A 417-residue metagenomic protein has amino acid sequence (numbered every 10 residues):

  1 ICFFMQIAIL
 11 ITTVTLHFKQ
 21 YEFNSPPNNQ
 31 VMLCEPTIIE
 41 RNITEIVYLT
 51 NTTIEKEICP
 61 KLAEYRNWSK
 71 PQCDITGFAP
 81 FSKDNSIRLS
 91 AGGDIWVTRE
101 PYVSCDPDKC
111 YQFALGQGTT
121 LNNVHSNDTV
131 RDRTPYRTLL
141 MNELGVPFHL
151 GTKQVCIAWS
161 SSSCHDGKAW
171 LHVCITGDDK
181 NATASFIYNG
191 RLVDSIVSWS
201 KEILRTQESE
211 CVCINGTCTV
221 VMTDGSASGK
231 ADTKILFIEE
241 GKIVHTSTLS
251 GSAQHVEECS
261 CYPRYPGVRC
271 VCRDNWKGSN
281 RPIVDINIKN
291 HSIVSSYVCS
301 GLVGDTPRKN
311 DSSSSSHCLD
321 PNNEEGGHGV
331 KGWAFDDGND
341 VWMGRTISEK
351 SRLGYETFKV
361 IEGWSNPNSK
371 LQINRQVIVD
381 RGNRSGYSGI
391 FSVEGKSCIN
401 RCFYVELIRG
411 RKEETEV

Functional and structural regions predicted by a protein language model:
F4-E22: Alpha-helical transmembrane segments in eukaryotic/viral proteins
C34-E57, V155: Serine/threonine-rich low-complexity intrinsically disordered regions
V103-P107, E210-T219: Short Pro-Gly-centered beta-turn/loop motif in secreted/extracellular proteins
L115, L121-E143, A182-G190, K230-E240 (+3 more regions): Short, surface-exposed beta-strand/strand-loop-strand elements in extracellular ectodomains
M222-S228, R409-G410: Short beta-strand-plus-loop segments that form exposed binding edges in beta-rich domains
C270-C272: Extracellular cysteine-rich, disulfide-stabilized repeat modules
